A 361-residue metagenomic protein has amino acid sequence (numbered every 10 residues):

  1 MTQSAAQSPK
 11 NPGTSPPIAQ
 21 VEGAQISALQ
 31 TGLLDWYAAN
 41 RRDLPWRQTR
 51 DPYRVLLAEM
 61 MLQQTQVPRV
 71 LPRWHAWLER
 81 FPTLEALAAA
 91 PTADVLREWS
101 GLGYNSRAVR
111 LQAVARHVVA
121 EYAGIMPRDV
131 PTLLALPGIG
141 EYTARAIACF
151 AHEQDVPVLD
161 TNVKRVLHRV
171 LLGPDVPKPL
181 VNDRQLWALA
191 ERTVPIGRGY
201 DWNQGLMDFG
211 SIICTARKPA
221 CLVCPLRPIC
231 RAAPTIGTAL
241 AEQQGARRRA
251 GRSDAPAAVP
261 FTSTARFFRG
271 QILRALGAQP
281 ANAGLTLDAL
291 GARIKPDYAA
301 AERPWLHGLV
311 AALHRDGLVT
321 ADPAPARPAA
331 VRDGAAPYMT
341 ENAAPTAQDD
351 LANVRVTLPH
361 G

Functional and structural regions predicted by a protein language model:
M1-S4, P9-Q25, R41-R42, S253: Short, contiguous pre-domain boundary segments
S4-Q7, A241-Q243, R249, D333: Acidic, low-complexity intrinsically disordered tails
G32, W36-R266, G277-L285, R293-R303: Catalytic cores of DNA base-excision repair glycosylases
I147, L309-A312, R355-P359: Residues in the recognition helix of alpha-helical DNA-binding motifs
R269-L273: Hydrophobic residues on short alpha-helical segments
Y298-H314: Short amphipathic alpha-helical interaction segments
H314-R327: A short, conserved structural fragment
A324-G361: Short, cationic-aromatic polyanion-contact patches
